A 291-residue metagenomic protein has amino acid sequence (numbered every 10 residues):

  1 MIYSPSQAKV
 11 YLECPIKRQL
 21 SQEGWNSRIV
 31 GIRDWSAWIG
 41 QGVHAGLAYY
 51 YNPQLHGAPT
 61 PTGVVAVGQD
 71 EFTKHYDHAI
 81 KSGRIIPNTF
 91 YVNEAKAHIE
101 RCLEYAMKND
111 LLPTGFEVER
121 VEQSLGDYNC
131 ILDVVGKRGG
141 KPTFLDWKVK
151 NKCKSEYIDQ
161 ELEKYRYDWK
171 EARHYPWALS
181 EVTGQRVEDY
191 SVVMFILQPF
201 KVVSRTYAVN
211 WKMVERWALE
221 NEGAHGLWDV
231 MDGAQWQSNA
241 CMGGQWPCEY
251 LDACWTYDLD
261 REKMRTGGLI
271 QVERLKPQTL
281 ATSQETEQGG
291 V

Functional and structural regions predicted by a protein language model:
M1-V291: RecB-family 4Fe-4S metal-dependent nuclease core
